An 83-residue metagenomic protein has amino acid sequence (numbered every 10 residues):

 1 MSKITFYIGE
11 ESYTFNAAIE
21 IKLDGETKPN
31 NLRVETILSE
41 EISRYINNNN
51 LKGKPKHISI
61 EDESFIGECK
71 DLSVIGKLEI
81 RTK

Functional and structural regions predicted by a protein language model:
M1-S2, R81-K83: Short intrinsically disordered terminal tails
S2-P29: N-terminal acidic leader/helix
A17-A18, P55, G67, G76: Small side chains
I19-I21, S64, T82: Domain-level marker for long, solvent-exposed, non-transmembrane regions
K28-C69: Acidic, low-complexity, intrinsically disordered interaction modules
L72-T82: C-terminal edge-of-domain segments
